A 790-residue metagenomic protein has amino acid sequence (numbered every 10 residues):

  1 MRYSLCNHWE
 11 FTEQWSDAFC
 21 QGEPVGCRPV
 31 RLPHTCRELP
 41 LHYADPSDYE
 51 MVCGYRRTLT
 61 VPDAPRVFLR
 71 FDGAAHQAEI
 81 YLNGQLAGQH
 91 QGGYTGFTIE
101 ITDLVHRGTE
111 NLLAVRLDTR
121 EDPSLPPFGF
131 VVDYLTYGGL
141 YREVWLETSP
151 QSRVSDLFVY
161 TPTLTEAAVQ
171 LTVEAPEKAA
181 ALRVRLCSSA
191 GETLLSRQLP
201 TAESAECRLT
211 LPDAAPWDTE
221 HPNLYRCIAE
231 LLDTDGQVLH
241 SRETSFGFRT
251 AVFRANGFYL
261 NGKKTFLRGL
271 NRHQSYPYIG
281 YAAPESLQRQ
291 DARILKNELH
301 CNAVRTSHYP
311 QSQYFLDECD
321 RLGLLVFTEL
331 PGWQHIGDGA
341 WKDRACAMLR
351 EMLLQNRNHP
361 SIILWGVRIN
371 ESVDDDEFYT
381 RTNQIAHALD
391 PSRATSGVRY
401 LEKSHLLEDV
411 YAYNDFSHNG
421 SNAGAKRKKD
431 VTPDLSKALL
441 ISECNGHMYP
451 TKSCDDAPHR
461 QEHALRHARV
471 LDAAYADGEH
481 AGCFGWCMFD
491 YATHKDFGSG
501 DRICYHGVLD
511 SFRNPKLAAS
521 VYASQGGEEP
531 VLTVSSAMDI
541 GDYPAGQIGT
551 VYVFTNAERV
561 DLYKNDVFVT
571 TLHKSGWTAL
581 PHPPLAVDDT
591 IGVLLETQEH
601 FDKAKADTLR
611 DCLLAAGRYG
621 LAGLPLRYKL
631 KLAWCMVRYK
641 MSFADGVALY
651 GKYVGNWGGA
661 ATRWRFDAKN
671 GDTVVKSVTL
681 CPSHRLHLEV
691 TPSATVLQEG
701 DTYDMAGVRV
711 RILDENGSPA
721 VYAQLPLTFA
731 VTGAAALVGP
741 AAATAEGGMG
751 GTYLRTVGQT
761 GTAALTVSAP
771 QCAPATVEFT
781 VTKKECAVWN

Functional and structural regions predicted by a protein language model:
M1-L39, R116, A464-L471, R513 (+2 more regions): Accessory carbohydrate-binding/adhesion or oligomerization-edge regions at the termini of glycan-active proteins
Y3-S16, P46, E50-V154, K178 (+5 more regions): Accessory beta-strand-rich segments of carbohydrate-active enzymes
C36-T58, P65-F71, A75-L82, G88 (+8 more regions): Active-site-adjacent substrate/metal-binding segments within catalytic domains of carbohydrate-active enzymes
L82, E166-L199, C207, G549-T571 (+3 more regions): Beta-strand-rich binding/interaction modules
H106-E110, E174-V252: Extended acidic/polar, glycine-enriched regions that form or flank non-catalytic beta-rich accessory modules
L171-V173, A229-E230, V551-T555, D704-V721 (+3 more regions): Beta-strand-rich structural segments
A180-R183, E220-Y225, I548, N556 (+7 more regions): Short flexible loop/turn segments that cap and initiate beta-strands
R293-L295, A303-Q525, E529-G549, T571 (+1 more regions): Substrate-binding/catalytic cleft of secreted carbohydrate-active enzymes, primarily glycoside hydrolases
